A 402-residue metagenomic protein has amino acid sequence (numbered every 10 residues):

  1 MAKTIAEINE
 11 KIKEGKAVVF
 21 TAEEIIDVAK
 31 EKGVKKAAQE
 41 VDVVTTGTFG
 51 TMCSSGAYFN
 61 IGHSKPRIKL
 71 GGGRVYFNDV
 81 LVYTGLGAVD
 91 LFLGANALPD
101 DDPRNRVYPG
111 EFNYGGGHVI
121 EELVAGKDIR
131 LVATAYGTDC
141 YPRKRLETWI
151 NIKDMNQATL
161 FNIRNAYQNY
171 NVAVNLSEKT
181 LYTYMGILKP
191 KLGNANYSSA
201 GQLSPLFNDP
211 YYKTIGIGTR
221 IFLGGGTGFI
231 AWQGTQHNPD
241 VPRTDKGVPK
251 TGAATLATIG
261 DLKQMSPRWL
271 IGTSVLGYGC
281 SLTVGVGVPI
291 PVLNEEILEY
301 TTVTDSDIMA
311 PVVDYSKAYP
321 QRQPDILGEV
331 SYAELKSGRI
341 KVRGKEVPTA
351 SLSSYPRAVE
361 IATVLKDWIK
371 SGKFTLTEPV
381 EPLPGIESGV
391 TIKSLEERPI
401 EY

Functional and structural regions predicted by a protein language model:
A2-K11, K16-Y402: Anaerobic metallocofactor- and corrinoid-dependent redox/one-carbon enzyme cores, especially those from methanogenesis
